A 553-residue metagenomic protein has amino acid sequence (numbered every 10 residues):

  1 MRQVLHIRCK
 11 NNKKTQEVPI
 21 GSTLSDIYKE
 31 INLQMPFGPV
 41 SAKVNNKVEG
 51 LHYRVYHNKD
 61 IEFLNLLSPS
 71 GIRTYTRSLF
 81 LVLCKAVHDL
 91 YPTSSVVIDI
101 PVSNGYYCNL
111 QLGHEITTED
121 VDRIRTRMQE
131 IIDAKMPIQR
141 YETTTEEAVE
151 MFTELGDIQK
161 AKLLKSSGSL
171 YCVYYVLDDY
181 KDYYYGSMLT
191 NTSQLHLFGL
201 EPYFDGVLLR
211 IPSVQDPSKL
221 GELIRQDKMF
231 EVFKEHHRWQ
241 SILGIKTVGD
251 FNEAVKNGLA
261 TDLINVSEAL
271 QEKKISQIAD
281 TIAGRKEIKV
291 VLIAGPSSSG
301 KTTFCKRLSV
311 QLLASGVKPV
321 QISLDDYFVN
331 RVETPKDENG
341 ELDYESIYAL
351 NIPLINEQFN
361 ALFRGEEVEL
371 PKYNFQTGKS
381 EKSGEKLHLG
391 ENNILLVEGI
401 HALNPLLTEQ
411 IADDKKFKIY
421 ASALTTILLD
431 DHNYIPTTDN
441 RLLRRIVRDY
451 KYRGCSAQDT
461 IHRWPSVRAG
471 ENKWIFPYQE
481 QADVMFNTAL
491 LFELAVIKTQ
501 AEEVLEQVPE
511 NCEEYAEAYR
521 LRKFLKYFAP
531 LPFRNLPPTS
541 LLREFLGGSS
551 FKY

Functional and structural regions predicted by a protein language model:
Y53-Y56, D60-I72, S95-K273, I278 (+1 more regions): Auxiliary tRNA-acceptor-end handling modules of aminoacyl-tRNA synthetases
K286, T408-Y553: Conserved NTP phosphate-binding and transfer environment spanning the P-loop NTPase/kinase superfamily
V291-I293: Hydrophobic anchor at the beta1->P-loop junction of P-loop NTPases
K301: Conserved lysine of the Walker
F304, L308: Hydrophobic positions on the alpha1 helix immediately C-terminal to the Walker A/P-loop
A314-V332: Short beta-strand-centered segment that lines the nucleotide-binding/catalytic pocket of NTP-utilizing
V329, E333-Q376: Conserved nucleotide-sensing/catalytic segment adjacent to the nucleotide-binding pocket in NTP-handling enzymes
N356-D414, W464-Y478: Glycine-rich phosphate-binding loop used to anchor ATP phosphates in small-molecule kinases, encompassing both
